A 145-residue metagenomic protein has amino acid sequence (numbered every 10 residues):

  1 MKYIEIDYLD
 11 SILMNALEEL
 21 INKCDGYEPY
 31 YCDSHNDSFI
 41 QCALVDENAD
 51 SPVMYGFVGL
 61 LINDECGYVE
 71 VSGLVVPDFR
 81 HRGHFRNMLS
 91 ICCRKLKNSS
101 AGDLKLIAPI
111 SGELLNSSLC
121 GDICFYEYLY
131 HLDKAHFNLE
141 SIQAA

Functional and structural regions predicted by a protein language model:
M1, F57, H131-D133: Secondary-structure boundary/capping motif
M1-Y30, E140-A145: Short amphipathic alpha-helix that is part of the acyltransferase structural core
M1-Y8, G26-E28, Y55, G73 (+2 more regions): Generic preference for well-ordered secondary structure
E5-Y8, V45-D46, A108, K134: Surface-exposed beta-strand edges and flanking loops
I12, N36-D37, C124-F125: A generic fold-level signal
N15-N22, L44-S51, D103-P109, E127-L129: Short linear motifs at secondary-structure transitions and domain/linker junctions
P29-A101, K105: Conserved donor-binding loop and adjoining core beta-sheet/short helix segment in diverse acyl/aminoacyl transferases
D64-E65, P77-A145: Acyl-donor-binding surface of acyltransferase catalytic domains
